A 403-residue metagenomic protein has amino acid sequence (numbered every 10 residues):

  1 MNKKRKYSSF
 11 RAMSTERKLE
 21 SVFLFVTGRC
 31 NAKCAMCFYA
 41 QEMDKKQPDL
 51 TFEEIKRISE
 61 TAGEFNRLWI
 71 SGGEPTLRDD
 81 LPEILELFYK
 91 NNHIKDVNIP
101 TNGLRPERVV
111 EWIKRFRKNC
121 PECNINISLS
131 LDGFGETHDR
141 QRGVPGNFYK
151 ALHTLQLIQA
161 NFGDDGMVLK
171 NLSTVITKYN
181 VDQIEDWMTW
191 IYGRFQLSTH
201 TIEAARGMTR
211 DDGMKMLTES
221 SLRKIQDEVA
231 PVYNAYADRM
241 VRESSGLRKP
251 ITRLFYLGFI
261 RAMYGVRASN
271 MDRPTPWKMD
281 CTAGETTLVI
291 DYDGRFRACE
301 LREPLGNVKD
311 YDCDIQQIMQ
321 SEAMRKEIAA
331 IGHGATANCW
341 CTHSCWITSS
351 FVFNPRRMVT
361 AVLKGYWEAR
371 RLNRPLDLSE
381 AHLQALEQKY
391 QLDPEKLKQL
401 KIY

Functional and structural regions predicted by a protein language model:
N2-N124, K224-I225, N354, Y403: Conserved alpha-helical substructure of the radical SAM core
R5-F10, R17, A40, K278 (+1 more regions): Flexible mid-to-C-terminal extensions adjoining Fe-S/redox cofactors in radical SAM and related proteins
S14-L19, Q47, R273, M279-T282 (+1 more regions): Residue-level marker of regulatory loop/turn positions in helix-turn-helix DNA-binding domains and in histidine
F23-F25, F38, W69-G72, P100-T101 (+6 more regions): Short beta-strand segments
L24, G28-N31, T275, H333-A335 (+1 more regions): Processing junctions and N-termini across compartments
N31, A35-F38, T282, C339-T342: Cys/His/Pro-rich metal-binding microdomains
E53-E60, E83-E86, K90, E111-K114 (+6 more regions): Replace "anionic and nucleotidyl ligands
P121-A283, T287-R297, E303-D310, N354 (+1 more regions): Radical SAM enzyme [4Fe-4S]-AdoMet core and its adjacent flexible, acidic and glycine-rich loops/tails across
